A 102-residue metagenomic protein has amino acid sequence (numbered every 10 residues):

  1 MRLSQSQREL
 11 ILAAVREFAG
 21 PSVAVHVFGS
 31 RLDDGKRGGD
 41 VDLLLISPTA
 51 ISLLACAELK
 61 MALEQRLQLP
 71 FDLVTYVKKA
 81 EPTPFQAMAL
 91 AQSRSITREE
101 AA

Functional and structural regions predicted by a protein language model:
M1-H26, L32-G38, S47-A102: Catalytic core of pol beta-like nucleotidyltransferases
